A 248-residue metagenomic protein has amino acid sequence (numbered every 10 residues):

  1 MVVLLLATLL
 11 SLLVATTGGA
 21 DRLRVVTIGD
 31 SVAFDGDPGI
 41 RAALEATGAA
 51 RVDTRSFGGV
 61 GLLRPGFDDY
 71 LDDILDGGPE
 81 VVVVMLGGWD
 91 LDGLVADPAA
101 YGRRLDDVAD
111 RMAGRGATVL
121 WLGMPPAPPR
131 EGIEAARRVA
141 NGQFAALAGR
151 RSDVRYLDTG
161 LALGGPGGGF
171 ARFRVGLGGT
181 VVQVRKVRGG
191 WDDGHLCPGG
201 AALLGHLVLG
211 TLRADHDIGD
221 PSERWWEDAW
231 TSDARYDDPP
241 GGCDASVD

Functional and structural regions predicted by a protein language model:
M1-L9: Sec-dependent N-terminal signal peptides
T8-L23, P38, T47, H216-G219: C-terminal region of N-terminal signal peptides and the immediate post-cleavage residues of exported proteins
D21-R103, W230-V247: Conserved SGNH/GDSL esterase-like catalytic core that processes O-acyl groups on lipids and polysaccharides
E45, A113, G149: Anion (oxyanion) recognition and catalysis
P98-D107, A136-N141: Charged helix-capping and loop-helix junction motifs
G114-T118: A short helix->loop->beta-strand "cap" motif at the edges of active sites that frequently abuts
P128-D248: Catalytic His-Asp segment of secreted/periplasmic serine-dependent ester chemistry enzymes
